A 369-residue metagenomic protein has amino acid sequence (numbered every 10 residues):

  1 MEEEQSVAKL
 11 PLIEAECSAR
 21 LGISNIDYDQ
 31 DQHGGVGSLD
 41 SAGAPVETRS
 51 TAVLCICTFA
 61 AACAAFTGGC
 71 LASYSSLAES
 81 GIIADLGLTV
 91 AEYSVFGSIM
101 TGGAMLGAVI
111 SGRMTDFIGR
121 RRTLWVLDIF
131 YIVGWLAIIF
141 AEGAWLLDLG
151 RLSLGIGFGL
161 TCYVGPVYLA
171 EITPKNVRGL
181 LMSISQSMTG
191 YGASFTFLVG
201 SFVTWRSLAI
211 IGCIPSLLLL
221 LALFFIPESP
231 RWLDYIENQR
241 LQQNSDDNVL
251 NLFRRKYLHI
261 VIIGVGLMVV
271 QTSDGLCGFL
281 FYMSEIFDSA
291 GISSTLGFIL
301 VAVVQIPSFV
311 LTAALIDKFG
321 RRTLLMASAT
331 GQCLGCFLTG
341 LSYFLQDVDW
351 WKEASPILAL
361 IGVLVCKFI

Functional and structural regions predicted by a protein language model:
E2-I369: Alpha-helical transmembrane bundle of multi-pass membrane proteins
